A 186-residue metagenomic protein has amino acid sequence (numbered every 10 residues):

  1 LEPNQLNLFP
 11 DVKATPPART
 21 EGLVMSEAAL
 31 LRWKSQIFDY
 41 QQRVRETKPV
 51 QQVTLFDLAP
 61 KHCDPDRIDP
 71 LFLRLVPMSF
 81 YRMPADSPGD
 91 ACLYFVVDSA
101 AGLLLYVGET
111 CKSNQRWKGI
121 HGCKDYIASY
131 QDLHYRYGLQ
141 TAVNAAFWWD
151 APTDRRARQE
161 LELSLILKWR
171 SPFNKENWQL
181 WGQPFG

Functional and structural regions predicted by a protein language model:
E2-C111, R156, P184-G186: GIY-YIG nuclease catalytic motif and its immediate N-terminal context
R32, K118-H121, P172-F173, N177: Generic N-terminal leader/processing signal
P84-D86, K112-Q159: Conserved short loop/helix modules at catalytic or binding sites in compact beta-alpha or helix-hairpin-helix contexts
Y94-V96, G122, L165: Generic structural hydrophobic/aromatic packing signal, biased to beta-strands
W148-G186: Structure-specific nucleic-acid interaction/processing domains
